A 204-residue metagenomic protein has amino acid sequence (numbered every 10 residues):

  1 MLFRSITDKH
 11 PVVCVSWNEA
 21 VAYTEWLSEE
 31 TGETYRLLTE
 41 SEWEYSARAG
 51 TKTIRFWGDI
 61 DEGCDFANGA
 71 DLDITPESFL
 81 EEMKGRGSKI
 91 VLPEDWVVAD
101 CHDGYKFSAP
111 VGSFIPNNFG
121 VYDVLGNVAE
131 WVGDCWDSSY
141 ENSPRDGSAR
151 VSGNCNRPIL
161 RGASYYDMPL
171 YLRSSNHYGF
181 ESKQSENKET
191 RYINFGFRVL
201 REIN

Functional and structural regions predicted by a protein language model:
M1: Residue-level detector of conserved catalytic or cofactor/ligand-binding positions in enzyme active sites
R4-S182, R191-I193: Functional-site microenvironments in short loops/helix caps that host divalent-cation chemistry
E186-N187: Amphipathic/coiled-coil alpha-helical interface segments used for membrane interaction or oligomeric assembly
R191-N204: Short, structured beta-strand segments at or near domain termini in extracellular proteins/domains
